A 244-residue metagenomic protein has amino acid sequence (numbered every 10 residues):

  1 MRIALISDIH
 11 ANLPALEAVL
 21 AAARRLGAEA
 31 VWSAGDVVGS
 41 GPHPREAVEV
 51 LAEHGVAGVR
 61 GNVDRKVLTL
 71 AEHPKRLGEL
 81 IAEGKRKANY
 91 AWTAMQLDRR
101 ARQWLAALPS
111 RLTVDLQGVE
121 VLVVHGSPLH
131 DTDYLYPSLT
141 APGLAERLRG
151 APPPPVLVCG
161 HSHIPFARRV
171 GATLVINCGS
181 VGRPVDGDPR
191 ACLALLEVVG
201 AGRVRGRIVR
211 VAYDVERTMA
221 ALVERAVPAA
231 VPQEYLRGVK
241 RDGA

Functional and structural regions predicted by a protein language model:
M1-A4, V114-L122, V170-L174, G202-R205: Beta-strand-turn-beta hairpins that frame and shape the catalytic cleft of phosphate-ester-processing enzymes
M1-H54, V227-A229: N-terminal active-site segment of His-dependent metallophosphoesterases
I6-S7, V31-D36, S40, A57-N62 (+3 more regions): Active-site neighborhood of phospho(di)ester-bond hydrolases with catalytic His/Asp-centered motifs
H10-A15, G39-P42, V63-T69, P155-R169 (+1 more regions): Active-site environment of divalent metal-dependent phosphoester hydrolases
A23-A28, L116-Q117, G150-P153, L195 (+1 more regions): Glycine-rich phosphate-binding loop signature in dinucleotide/nucleotide-binding domains
A47-V48, H54-V114, E120-V121, L135-V156: Active-site neighborhood of divalent metal-dependent phosphoester bond hydrolases
T132-P137, P142-I176, R183: A contiguous binding-surface segment within folded domains or other stable secondary-structure elements
R168-A244: Acidic, His/Gly-rich catalytic cores of divalent-metal-dependent hydrolytic chemistry
